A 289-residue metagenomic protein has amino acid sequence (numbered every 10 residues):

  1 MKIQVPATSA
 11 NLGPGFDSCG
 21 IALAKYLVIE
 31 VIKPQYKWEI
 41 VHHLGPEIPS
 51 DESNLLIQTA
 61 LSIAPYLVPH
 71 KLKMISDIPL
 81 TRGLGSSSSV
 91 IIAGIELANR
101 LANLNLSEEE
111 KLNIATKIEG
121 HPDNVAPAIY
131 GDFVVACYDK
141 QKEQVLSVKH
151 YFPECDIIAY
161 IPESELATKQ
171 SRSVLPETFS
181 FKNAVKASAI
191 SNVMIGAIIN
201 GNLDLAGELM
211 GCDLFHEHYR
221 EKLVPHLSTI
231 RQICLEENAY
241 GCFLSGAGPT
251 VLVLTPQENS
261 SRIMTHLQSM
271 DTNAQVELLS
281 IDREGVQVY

Functional and structural regions predicted by a protein language model:
M1-R82, E96, R100, L104-L106 (+2 more regions): ATP-binding N-lobe of GHMP and related small-molecule kinases
Q4-P6, A22, A128-Y130, C137 (+2 more regions): Short beta-strand segments
S9-N11, G20-L23, G83, I118-E119 (+5 more regions): Solvent-exposed alpha-helices and their adjacent loops that cap or buttress functional pockets in soluble metabolic
L12, I198-Y289: Glycine-rich, charge-dense phosphate/pyrophosphate-binding loop(s) and the adjacent flexible "lid"/catalytic subdomain
K33, Y138, P162, V253-Q257: Short beta-strand-to-loop capping motifs
Y66-V145: Gly/Ser-rich oxyanion-binding loop with an adjacent helix/lid that shapes the negatively charged ligand pocket
I158-E221: Active-site rim beta-loop-alpha module in soluble metabolic enzymes
